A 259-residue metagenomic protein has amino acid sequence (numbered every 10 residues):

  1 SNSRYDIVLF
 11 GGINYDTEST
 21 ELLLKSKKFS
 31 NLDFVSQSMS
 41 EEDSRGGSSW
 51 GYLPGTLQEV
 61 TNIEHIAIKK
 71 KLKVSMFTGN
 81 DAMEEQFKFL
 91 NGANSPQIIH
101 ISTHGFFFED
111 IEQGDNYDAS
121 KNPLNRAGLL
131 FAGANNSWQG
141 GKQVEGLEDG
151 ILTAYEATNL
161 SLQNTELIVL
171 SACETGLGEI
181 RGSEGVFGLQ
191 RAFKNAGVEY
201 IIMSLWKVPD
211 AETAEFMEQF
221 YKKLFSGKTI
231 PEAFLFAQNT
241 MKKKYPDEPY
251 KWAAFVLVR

Functional and structural regions predicted by a protein language model:
S1-R259: Catalytic cores of enzymes
